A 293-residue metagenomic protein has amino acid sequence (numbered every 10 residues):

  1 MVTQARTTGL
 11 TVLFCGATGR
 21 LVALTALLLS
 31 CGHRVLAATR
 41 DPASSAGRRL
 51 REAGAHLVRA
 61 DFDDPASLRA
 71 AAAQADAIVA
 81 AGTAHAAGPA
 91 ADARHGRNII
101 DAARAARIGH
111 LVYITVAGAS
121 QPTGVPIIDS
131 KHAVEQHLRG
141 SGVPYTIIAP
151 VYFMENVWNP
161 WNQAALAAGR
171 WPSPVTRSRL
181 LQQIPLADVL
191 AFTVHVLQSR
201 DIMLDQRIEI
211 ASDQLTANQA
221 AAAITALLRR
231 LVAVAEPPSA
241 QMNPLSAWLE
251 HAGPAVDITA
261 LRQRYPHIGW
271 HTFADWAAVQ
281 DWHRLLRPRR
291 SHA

Functional and structural regions predicted by a protein language model:
V2-A5, L227-L231, P237-A293: A hydrophobic C-terminal alpha-helical subdomain
V2-R48, D63-A66, A75, T83-A91 (+4 more regions): Oxidoreductase cofactor-interface core, primarily capturing Rossmann-like NAD(P)-dependent enzymes
R51-D64: Rossmann-fold cofactor-recognition segment
I78-A80, A255: Short, basic/glycine-rich phosphate-binding loops at helix/coil junctions that contact nucleotide phosphates
I114-T115, G253: Catalytic nucleophile loop
